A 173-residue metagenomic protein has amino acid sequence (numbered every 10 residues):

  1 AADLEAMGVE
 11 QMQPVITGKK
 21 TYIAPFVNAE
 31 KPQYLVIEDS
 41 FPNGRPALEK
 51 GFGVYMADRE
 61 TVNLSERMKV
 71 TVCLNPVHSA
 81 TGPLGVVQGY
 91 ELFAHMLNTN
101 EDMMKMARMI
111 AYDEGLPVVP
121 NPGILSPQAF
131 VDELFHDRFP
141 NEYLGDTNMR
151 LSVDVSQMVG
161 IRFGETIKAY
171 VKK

Functional and structural regions predicted by a protein language model:
A1-K173: Substrate/ligand-engaging "lid" and interaction regions
